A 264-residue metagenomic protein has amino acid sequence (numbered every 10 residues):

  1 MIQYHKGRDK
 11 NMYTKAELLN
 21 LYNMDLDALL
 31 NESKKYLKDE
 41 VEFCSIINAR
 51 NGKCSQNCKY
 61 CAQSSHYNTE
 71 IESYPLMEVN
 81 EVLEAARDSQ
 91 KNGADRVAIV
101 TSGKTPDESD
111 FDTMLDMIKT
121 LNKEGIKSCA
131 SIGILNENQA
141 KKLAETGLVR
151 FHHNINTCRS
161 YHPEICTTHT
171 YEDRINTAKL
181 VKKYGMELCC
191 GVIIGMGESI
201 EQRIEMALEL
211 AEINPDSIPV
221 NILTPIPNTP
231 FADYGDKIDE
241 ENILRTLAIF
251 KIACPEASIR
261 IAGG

Functional and structural regions predicted by a protein language model:
M1-N11: Short, Lys/Arg-enriched N-terminal segments with co-localized hydrophobic residues within the first ~10-30 amino acids
R8, F43-E81: Canonical Radical SAM [4Fe-4S] cluster-binding loop centered on the CxxxCxxC motif and its immediate flanking residues
T14-C44: An N-cap/entry alpha-helix motif that binds or orients negatively charged groups
D25, C58, I99, H153 (+3 more regions): Conserved, mostly hydrophobic/aromatic
H66-A85, S89-A178, M186-G191, D216-N221: Core AdoMet radical
T101-K104, T229-D239: Glycine-rich phosphate-binding "P-loop"
K123-G125, R150, E172-P230, L244-R260: Conserved C-terminal portion of the radical SAM core fold that forms the substrate/S-adenosylmethionine-binding
D236-I238, S258-G264: Active-site-adjacent loop and "lid" segments of alpha/beta metabolic enzymes
